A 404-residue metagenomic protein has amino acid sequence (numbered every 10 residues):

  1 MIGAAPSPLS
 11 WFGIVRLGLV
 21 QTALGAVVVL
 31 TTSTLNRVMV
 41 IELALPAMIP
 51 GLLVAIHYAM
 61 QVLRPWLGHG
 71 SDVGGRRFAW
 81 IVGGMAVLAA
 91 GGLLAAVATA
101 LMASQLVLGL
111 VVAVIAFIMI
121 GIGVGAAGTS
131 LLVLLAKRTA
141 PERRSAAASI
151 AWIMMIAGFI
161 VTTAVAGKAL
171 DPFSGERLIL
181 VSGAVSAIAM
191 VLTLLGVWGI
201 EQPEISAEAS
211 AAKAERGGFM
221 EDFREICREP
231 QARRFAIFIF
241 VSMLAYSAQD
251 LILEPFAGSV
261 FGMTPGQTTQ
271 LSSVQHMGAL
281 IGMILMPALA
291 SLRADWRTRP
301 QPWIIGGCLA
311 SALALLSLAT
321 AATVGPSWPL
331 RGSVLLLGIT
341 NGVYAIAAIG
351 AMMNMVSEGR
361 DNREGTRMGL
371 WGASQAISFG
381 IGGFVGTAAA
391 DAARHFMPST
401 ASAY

Functional and structural regions predicted by a protein language model:
M1-W11, E204-A236, V260: Juxtamembrane intracellular "pre-TM" segments in multi-pass secondary transporters
S33-I49, L251-Q270: Short amphipathic helix-loop junctions that connect adjacent transmembrane helices in Major Facilitator Superfamily/SLC
M60-V62, S145-L170, Q275, W371-G386: Glycine-rich segments within core transmembrane alpha-helices of 12-TM secondary carriers
V62-R76, L170, G282-P300: Helix-to-loop junctions at the C-terminal end of transmembrane segments in multipass secondary transporters
D72-A90, L106, S291-L309: Cytoplasmic membrane-interface "Motif A"-like loop-to-helix N-cap segments of 12-TM Major Facilitator Superfamily
R77-A79, G109, G167-A187, R297-P302 (+1 more regions): A membrane-interface helix-boundary motif in multi-pass transporters
G84-V107, G306-G325: C-terminal ends and interior cores of transmembrane alpha-helices in multi-pass membrane transporters/permeases
P300-A348: C-terminal transmembrane helical hairpin of 12-TM major facilitator-type secondary transporters
